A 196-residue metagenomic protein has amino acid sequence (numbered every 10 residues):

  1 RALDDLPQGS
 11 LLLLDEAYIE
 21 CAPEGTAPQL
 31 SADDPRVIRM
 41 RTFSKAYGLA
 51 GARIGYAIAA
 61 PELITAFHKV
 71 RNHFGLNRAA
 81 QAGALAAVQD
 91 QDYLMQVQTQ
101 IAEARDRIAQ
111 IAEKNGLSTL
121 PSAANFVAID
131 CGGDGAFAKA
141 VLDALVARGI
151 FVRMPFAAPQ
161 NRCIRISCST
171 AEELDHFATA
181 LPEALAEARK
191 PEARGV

Functional and structural regions predicted by a protein language model:
R1-L12, E16-L49: Active-site pre-lysine segment of PLP-dependent enzymes
L11, S118, F151: Residue-level detector of anion-binding/catalytic polar loops
A22, A60, Q89, G132-G133 (+1 more regions): Residue-level recognition of strand-loop junctions within catalytic nucleotide-signaling folds
R36-L120: PLP-dependent aminotransferase class I/II
G51, A123, P159-R162: Short acidic/glycine-enriched loop/turn segments that link adjacent beta-strands
I101-A102, K114-R148, I164, C168: Conserved PLP-binding catalytic core of the aspartate aminotransferase-like
A140, A144-R148, R153, A157-V196: PLP-dependent enzyme catalytic core of the Aspartate aminotransferase-like
